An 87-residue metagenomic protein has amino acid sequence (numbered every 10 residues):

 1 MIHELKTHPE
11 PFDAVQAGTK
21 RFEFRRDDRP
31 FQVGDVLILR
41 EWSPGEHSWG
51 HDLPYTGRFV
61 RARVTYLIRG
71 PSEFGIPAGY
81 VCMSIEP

Functional and structural regions predicted by a protein language model:
M1-P87: Catalytic phosphate/metal-binding cores of nucleic-acid and nucleotide-processing enzymes, i.e., regions that mediate
